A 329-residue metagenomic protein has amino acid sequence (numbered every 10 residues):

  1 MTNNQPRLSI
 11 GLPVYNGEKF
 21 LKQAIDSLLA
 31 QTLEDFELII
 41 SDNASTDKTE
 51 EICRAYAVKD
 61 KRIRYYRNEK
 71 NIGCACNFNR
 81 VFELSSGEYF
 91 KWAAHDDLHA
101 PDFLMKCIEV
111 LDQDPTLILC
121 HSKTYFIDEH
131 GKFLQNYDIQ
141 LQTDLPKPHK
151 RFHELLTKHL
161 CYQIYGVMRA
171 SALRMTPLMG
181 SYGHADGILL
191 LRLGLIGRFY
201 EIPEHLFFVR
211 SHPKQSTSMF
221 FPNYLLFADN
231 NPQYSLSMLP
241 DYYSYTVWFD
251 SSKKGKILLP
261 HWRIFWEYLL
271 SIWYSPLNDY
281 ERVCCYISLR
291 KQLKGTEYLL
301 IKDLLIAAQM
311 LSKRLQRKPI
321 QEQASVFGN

Functional and structural regions predicted by a protein language model:
M1-S27: N-proximal low-complexity "stem/linker" segments adjacent to membrane-targeting elements
I10, E83, A100, D144-L226: Conserved nucleotide-sugar donor-binding catalytic segment
K22, D47-A55, D102: Acidic helix N-cap motif at the loop->helix transition within catalytic regions of sugar-transfer enzymes
D26-D35: Short, acidic, metal-binding catalytic loop of nucleotide-sugar glycosyltransferases
D42-E51, K70, A94: A conserved acidic beta->alpha catalytic loop
N68-S85, L98, K106: Glycine-rich, basic loop-to-helix element that forms the pyrophosphate-binding segment of sugar-nucleotide handling
F90: Short aromatic/hydrophobic "clamp" motif used to bind/position activated sugar donors
D102-N136: Conserved donor NDP-sugar-binding/catalytic core segment of glycosyltransferases
